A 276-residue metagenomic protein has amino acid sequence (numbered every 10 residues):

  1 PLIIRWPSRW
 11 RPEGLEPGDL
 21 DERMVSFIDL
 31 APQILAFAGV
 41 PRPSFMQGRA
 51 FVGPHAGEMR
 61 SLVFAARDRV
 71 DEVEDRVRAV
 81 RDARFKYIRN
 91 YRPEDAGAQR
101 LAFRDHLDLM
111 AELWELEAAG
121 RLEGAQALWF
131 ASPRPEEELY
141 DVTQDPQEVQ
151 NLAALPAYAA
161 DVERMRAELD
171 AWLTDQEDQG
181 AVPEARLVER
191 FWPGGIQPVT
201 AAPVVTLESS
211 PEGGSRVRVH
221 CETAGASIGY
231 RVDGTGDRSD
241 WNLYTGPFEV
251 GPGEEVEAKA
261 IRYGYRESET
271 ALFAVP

Functional and structural regions predicted by a protein language model:
P1-F45, R49-M59: Substrate-binding rim/cap in mid-to-C-terminal beta-strand-loop elements of soluble/periplasmic
W6-W10, I34-R42, H55, M59 (+8 more regions): A generic secondary-structure signal for well-formed alpha-helical elements
R9-D19, S61-F64, V70, P146 (+1 more regions): Flexible glycine/proline-enriched surface loops and loop-helix/loop-strand junctions
L20-F27, S44, R78, W129-S132 (+1 more regions): Aromatic-acidic/polar surface patches that form glycan- and anion
V25-P32, M46-R49, R134-E137, P146-Q147 (+3 more regions): A structural signal for well-ordered alpha-helical segments within the folded catalytic domains of diverse enzymes
A31-L35, V52, V77, V149-A153 (+2 more regions): Non-transmembrane alpha-helical segments in soluble domains of secreted/periplasmic/extracellular proteins
V70-A154, D161, P183, R218-T223: C-terminal, low-complexity/hydrophilic appendages and adjacent surface loops of extracellular/periplasmic anionic
A153, E163-A167, D175, Q179-P276: Short, compositionally stereotyped local motifs that mark structural "simplifiers"
